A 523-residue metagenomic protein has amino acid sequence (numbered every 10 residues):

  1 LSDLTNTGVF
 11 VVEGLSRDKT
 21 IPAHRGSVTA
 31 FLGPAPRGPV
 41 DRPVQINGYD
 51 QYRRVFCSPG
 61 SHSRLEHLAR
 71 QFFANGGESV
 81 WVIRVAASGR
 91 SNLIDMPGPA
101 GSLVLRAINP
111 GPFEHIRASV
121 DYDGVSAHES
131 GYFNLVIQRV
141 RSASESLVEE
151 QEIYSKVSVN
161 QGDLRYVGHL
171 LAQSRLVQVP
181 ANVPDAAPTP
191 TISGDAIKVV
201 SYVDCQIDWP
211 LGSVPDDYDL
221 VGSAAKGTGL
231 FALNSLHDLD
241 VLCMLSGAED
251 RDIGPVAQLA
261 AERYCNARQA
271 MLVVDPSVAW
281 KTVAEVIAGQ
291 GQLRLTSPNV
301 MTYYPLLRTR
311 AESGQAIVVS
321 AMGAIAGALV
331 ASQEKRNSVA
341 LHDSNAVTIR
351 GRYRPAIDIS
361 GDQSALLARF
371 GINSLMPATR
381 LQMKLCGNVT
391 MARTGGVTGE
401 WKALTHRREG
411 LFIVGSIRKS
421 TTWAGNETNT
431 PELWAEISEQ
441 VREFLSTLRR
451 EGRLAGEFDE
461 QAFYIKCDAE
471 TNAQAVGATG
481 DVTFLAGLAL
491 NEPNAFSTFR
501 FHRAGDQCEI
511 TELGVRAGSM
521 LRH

Functional and structural regions predicted by a protein language model:
L1-G111, S126-H128, V140-R141, T228-H523: Structured, hydrophobic secondary-structure cores that serve as assembly/anchoring elements
G48, I153-S155, N160, Y166 (+6 more regions): Short, solvent-exposed coil/turn linker segments
F56, K156-V157, G168-R175, I192: A general structural motif at alpha-helix termini
S91-Y166: Extended, beta-strand-rich, solvent-exposed assembly scaffolds of outer structural proteins
G131, V214-S223, N234-L239: Surface-exposed, secretory/extracytoplasmic low-complexity segments enriched in Ser/Thr/Asn/Gly/Pro
D163-V183, E512-H523: Short, surface-exposed secondary-structure junctions/capping segments
L171, P190-S201, T405-S416: Charged, gly/pro-rich, cysteine-poor intrinsically disordered low-complexity regions
T189-V221, K226: Long, low-complexity, polar/charged, intrinsically disordered or flexibly structured peripheral segments
